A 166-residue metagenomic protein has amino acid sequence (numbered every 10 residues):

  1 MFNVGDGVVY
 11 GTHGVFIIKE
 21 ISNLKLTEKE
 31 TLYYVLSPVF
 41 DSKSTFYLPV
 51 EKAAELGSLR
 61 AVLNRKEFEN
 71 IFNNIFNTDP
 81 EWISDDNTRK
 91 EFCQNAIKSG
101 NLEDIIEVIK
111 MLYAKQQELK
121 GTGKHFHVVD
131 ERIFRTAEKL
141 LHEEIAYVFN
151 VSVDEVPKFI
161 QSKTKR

Functional and structural regions predicted by a protein language model:
G5-D6: Loop/turn positions that initiate beta-strands
F16-I18: Conserved hydrophobic positions within beta-strands
L24-V35: Short, solvent-exposed secondary-structure boundary/capping segments
P38: Nucleotide-state sensing region of NTPase/ATPase domains
D41-E51: A short macromolecule-binding patch
A53-R166: Charge/polar-rich, low-complexity and marginally structured segments
